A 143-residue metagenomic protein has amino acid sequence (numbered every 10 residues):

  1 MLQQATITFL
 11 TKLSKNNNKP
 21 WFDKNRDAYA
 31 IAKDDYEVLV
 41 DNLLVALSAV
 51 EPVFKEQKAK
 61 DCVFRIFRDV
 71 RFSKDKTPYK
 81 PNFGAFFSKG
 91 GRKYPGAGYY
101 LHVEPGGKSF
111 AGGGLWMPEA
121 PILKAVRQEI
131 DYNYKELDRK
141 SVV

Functional and structural regions predicted by a protein language model:
M1-I7: Acidic, low-complexity proline/glycine-rich segments
A5, K15-V50: Contiguous, amphipathic alpha-helical segments that mediate oligomerization or scaffolding in large protein assemblies
Y29-A32, Y36, L123-V126, I130-N133 (+1 more regions): Amphipathic alpha-helical coiled-coil segments
V40, L44-G91: Extended, charge-rich alpha-helical segments
D69-Y132: Aromatic- and glycine-enriched beta-alpha-beta binding-site module
V142-V143: Conserved small/polar residues in nucleotide/adenosyl-binding loops
